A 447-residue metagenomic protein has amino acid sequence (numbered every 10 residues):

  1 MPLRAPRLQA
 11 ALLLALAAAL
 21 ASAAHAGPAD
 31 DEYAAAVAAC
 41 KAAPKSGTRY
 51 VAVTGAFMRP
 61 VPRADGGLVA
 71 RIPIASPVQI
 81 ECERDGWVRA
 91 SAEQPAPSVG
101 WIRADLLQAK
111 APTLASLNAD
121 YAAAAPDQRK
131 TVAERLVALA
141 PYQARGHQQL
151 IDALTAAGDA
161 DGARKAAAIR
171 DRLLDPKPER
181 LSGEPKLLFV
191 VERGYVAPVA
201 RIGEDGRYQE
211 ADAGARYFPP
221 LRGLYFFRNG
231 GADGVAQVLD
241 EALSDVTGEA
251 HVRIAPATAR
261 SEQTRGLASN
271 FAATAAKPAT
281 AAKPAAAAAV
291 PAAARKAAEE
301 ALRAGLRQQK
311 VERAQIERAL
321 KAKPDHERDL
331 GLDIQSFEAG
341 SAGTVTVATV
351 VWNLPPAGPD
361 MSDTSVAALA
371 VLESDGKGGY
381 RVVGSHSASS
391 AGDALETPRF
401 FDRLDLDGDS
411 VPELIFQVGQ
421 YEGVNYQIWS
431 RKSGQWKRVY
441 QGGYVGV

Functional and structural regions predicted by a protein language model:
A10-A21: Bacterial N-terminal signal peptides
A29-P44, Q79, S91-A119, A123: Boundary regions of SH3-family modules and the immediately adjacent low-complexity/disordered segments in eukaryotic
D30, A168, D175-E327, F416-V447: Acidic, small-residue rich beta-repeat scaffolds with periodic aromatic anchors
D30-P44, V51-G86, A115: Beta-loop motif signature
L332-A342, P398-L406: Beta-propeller blade termini
S341-V351, D407-V418: Acidic/hydrophobic-patterned starts of short beta strands in beta-sheet-rich repeat architectures
A357-A370, E422-W429: Structural motif
